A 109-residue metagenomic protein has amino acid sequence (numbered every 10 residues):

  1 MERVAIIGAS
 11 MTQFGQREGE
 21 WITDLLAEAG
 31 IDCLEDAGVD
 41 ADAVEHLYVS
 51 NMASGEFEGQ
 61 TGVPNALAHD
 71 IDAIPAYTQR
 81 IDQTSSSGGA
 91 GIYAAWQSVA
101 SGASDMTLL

Functional and structural regions predicted by a protein language model:
M1-T23, D32: Condensing-enzyme catalytic core mediating Claisen C-C bond formation in acyl metabolism
E2, V39-D42, G102: Structured loop/turn residues at beta-strand edges in well-structured enzyme cores
A5, R17, S54-M106: Conserved catalytic cysteine-centered active-site region of acyl-thioester-dependent Claisen-condensing enzymes
T23-A27, P64: Amphipathic alpha-helical segments in well-structured domains
I31-E45: Phosphate/pyrophosphate-binding loops at sites that engage ATP/ADP/AMP, CoA/4′-phosphopantetheine, polyphosphate
L47-M52: Acidic helix-start/capping segments at beta-turn-to-alpha-helix junctions
L109: Catalytic core segments in nucleotide and nucleic-acid processing enzymes
